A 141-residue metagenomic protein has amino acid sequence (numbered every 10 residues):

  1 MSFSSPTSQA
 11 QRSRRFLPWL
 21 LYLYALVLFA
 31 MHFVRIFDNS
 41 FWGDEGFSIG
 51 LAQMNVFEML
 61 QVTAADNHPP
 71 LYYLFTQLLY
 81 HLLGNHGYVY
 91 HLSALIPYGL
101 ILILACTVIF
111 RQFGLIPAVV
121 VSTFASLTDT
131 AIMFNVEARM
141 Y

Functional and structural regions predicted by a protein language model:
M1-R14: Short, Lys/Arg-rich, polar N-terminal cytosolic tail immediately upstream of the first transmembrane signal-anchor
Q11-R12, S40, L104-A118: Transmembrane alpha-helical segments of multipass membrane enzymes and assembly factors that act on membrane-embedded
F16-E45: Transmembrane signal-anchor helices characteristic of membrane glycosylation enzymes that use polyprenol
Y22, L26, L92-F113: Transmembrane-helix motifs of polytopic, lipid-linked glycan transferases
L28-F29, V121-S126: Short helix- or helix-capping micro-motifs that position conserved polar/aromatic residues at function-defining sites
S40-L74, L78-L79: Extracytosolic helix-loop segments that constitute the early lumenal/periplasmic catalytic or substrate-binding loops
P70, L74, L83-L100: Loop-to-helix entry region of an early transmembrane alpha helix in multi-pass inner-membrane enzymes
V136-Y141: Short acidic/glycine- and proline-prone juxtamembrane loop motifs at membrane-interface regions of multi-pass membrane
